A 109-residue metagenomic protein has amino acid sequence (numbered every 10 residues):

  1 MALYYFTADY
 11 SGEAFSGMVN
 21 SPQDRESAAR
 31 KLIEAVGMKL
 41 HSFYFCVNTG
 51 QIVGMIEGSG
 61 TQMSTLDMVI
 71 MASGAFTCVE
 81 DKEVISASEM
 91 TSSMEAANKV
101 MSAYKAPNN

Functional and structural regions predicted by a protein language model:
M1-K31, K39, N48-G50, S64 (+1 more regions): Short S/T/G/P-rich N-terminal loop/turn motif that feeds into the first structured element of a domain
T7, Q51-I52, M71, E80: Residue-level signal for functionally critical sites in structured catalytic/ligand-binding pockets
A8, G54-G60: Short beta-strand-to-loop capping motifs
A8, Y44, E83: A cross-domain feature marking catalytic cores of carbohydrate-active enzymes and several ubiquitous metabolic/repair
A28, L32-V36, V69, S73: Generic non-transmembrane alpha-helical segments
G37-Y44, V79-E80: A short linear hydrophobic-aromatic micro-motif
F45-V47, G74: Generic structural signal for beta-strand residues in well-ordered domains
S59-A87: An amphipathic, aromatic/His-enriched active-site/gating alpha helix that lines ligand/cofactor pockets
